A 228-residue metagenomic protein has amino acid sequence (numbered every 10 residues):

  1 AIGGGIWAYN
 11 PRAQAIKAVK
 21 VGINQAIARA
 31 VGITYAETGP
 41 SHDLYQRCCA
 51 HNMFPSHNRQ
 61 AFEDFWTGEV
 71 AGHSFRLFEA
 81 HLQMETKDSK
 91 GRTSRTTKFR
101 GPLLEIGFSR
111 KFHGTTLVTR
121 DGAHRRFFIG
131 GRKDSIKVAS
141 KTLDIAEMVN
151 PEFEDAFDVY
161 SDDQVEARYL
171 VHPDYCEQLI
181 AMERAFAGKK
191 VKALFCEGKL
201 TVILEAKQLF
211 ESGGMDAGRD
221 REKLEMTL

Functional and structural regions predicted by a protein language model:
G3-I27: Transmembrane-cytosolic junction motif
R29-V31, E37-L228: Charged, low-complexity intrinsically disordered regions
